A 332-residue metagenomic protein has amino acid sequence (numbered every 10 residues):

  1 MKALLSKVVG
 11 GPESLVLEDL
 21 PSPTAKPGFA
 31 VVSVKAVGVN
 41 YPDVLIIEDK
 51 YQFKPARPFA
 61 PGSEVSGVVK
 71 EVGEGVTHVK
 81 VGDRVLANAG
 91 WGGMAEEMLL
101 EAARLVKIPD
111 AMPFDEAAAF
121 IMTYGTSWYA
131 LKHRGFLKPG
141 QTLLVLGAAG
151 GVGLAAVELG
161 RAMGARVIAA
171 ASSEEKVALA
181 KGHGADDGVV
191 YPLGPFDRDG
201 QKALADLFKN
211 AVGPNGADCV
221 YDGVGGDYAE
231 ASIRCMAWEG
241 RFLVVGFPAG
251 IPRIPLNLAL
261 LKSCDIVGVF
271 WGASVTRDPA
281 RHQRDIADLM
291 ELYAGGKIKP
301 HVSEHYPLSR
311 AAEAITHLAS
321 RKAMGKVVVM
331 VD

Functional and structural regions predicted by a protein language model:
P21-G38, K50-G92: Glycine-rich beta-strand-centered segment in the early N-terminal region that forms part of a ligand/cofactor-binding
L45, R84-G147, P195-F196: NAD(P)H dinucleotide-binding glycine-rich loop of Rossmann-like/cofactor-binding domains, especially the beta1-alpha1
V145, A162-D227, R281: Adenosine-nucleotide cofactor-binding segment
A148, V224, F247: NAD(P)H cofactor-binding loop motif with strongest signal on the N-terminal glycine-rich segment
A149, V157: N-terminal Rossmann NAD(P)H-binding glycine-rich loop of SDR-like oxidoreductase domains
A180, D227-K297, M330-D332: Glycine-rich phosphate-binding loop and adjacent beta-alpha segment of Rossmann(oid) nucleotide-cofactor-binding
M290-E291, G295-V302, A312-D332: C-terminal capping/lid region of NAD(P)-dependent oxidoreductase domains
